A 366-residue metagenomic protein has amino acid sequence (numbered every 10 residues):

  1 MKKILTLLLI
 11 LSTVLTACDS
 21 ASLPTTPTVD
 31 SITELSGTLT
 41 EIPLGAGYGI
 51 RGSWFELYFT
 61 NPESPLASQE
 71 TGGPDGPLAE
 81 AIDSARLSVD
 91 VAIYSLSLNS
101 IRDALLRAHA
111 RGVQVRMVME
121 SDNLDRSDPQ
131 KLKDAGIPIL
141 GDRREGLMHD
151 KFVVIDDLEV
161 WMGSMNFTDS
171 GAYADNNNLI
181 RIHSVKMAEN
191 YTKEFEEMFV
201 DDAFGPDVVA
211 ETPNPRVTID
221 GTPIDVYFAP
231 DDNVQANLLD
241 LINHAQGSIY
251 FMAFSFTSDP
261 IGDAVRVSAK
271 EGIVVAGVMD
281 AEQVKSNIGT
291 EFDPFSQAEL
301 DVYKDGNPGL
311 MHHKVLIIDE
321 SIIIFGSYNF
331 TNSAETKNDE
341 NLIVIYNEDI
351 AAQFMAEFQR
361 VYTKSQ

Functional and structural regions predicted by a protein language model:
K2-L8: Sec-dependent signal peptide recognition, specifically the positively charged N-region followed immediately by
I4, C18-L140, G146-L147, V154-Q366: Charged, low-complexity intrinsically disordered terminal segments
L9, T13-A17: Hydrophobic core
